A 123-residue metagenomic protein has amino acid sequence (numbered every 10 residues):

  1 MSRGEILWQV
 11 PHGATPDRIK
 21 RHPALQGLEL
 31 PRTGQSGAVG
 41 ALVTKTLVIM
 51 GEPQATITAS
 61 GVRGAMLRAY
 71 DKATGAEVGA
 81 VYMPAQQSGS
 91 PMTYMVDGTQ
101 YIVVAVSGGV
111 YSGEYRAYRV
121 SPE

Functional and structural regions predicted by a protein language model:
M1-E123: A fold-level detector for beta-propeller and closely related beta-sheet-rich head/sensor domains
